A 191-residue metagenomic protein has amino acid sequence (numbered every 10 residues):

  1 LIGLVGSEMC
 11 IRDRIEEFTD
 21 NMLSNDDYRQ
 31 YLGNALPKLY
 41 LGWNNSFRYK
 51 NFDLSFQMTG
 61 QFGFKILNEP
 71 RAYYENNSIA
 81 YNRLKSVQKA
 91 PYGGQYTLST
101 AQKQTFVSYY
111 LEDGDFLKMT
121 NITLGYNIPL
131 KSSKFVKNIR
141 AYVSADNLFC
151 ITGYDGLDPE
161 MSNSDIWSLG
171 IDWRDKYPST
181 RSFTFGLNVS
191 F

Functional and structural regions predicted by a protein language model:
L1-G6: Extracellular interaction modules
S7-E8, R12-L36, N44, D53-D115: Surface-exposed, extracytoplasmic segments of Gram-negative outer-membrane nutrient-acquisition systems
L36-Y40, F47, M119: Short, well-structured alpha-helical interface segments that form or flank functional binding sites
K38-L41, Y126-I128: Short alpha-helical segments and helix-capping/turn motifs at coil-helix boundaries
S46, L67-E69, I79, Q88-F191: Membrane-interface anchoring segments and C-terminal beta-barrel signals
N51-L54, K131-S132: Repeated loop/turn-to-beta-strand initiation elements of outer-membrane beta-barrel proteins
